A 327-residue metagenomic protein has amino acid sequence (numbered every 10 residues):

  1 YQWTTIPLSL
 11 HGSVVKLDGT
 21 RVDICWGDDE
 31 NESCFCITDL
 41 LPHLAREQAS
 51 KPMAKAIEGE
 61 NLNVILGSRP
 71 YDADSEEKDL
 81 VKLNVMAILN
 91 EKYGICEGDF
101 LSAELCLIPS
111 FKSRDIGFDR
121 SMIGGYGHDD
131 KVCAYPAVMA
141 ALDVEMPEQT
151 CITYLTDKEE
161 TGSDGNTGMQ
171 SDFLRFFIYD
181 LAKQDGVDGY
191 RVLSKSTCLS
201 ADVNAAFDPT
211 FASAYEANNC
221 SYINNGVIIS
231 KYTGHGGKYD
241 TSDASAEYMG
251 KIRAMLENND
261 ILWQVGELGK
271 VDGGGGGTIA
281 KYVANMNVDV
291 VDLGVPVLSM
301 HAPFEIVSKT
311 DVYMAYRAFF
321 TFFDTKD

Functional and structural regions predicted by a protein language model:
Y1-D327: N-terminal hydrophobic/helix-forming segments and targeting peptides
